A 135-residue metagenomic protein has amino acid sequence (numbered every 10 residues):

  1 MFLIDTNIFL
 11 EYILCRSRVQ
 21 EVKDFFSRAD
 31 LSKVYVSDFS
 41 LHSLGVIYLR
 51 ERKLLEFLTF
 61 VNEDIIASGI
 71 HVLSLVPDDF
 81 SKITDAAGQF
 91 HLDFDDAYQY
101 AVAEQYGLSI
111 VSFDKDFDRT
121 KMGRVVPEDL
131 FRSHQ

Functional and structural regions predicted by a protein language model:
M1, A67, L73, E104-Q135: Acidic, PIN/NYN-like endoribonuclease modules and their adjacent C-terminal/linker elements
M1-V36, R50-F60, F131-Q135: Short, well-structured N-terminal submotif of metal-dependent ribonuclease cores
F9-L10, L41, F117-D118: A generic structural signal for short hydrophobic patches within well-formed alpha-helices
I13-L14, Y48, A87, K121: Short, flexible helix/strand-to-coil boundary loops that buttress conserved ligand/catalytic motifs in alpha/beta
E21, S43-L44, K82, R119-T120: Phosphate- and divalent-cation-binding pockets in alpha/beta enzyme and binding domains that engage nucleotide-derived
H42, D78-S81, L130-Q135: A short acidic, often aromatic-flanked loop/helix-cap motif at beta-alpha or helix-coil junctions that lines enzyme
S43-H71, D78: Active-site-proximal, substrate-binding regions of enzyme catalytic domains and RNA-binding/basic surfaces
H71-F113: Active-site neighborhoods of divalent-metal-dependent phosphate/nucleic-acid chemistry enzymes
